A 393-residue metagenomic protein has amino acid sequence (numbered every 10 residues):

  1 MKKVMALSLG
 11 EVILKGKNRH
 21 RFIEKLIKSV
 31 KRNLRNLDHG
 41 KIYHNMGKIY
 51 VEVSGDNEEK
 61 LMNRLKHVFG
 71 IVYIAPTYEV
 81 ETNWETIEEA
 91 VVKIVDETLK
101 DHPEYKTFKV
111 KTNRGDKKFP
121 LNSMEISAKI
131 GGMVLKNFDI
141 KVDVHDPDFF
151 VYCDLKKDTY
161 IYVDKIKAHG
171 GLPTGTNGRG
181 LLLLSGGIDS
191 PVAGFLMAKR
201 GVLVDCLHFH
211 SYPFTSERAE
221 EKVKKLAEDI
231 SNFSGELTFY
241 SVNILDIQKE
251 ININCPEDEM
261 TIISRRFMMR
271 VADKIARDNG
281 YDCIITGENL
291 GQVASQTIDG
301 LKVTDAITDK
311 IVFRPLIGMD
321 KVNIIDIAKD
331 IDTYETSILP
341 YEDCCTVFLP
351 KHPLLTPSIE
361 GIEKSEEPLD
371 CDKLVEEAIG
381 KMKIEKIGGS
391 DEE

Functional and structural regions predicted by a protein language model:
M1-L181, G194-T238, A306, L354 (+3 more regions): RNA-binding accessory domains that recognize and position tRNA/RNA substrates
G132-V134, F138, G171-N177, Q248-K249 (+2 more regions): Active-site adenylate/phosphate-handling loop in enzymes that bind or generate adenylated species
D143, Y240-V242, F313: General small-molecule cofactor/ligand-binding pocket signal
S185, F209-S211, I244, E288: Cofactor-binding loop segments of dinucleotide-utilizing enzymes, especially the Rossmann-like FAD- and NAD(P)+-binding
I188-D189: Hydrophobic/small residue at the entry helix of a nucleotide-binding pocket
A227-I253, D343: A conserved beta-strand->alpha-helix junction
D332-P340: A short alpha-helix-loop-beta-strand transition element characteristic of N-terminal alpha/beta dinucleotide-binding
L339-E393: The feature marks non-catalytic terminal segments
